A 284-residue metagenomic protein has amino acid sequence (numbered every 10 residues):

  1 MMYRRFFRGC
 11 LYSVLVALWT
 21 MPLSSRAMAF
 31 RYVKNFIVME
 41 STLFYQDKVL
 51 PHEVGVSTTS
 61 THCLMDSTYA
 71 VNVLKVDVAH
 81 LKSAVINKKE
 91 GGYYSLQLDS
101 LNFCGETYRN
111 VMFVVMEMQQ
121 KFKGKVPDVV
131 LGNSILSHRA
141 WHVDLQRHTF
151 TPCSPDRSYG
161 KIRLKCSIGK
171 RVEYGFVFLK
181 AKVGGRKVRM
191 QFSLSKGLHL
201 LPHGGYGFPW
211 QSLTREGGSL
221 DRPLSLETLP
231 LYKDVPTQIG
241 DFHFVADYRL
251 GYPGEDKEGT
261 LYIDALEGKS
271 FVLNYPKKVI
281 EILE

Functional and structural regions predicted by a protein language model:
M1-F30: Bacterial Sec-dependent N-terminal signal peptides
L23-E284: Pepsin/retropepsin-fold aspartyl endopeptidases
